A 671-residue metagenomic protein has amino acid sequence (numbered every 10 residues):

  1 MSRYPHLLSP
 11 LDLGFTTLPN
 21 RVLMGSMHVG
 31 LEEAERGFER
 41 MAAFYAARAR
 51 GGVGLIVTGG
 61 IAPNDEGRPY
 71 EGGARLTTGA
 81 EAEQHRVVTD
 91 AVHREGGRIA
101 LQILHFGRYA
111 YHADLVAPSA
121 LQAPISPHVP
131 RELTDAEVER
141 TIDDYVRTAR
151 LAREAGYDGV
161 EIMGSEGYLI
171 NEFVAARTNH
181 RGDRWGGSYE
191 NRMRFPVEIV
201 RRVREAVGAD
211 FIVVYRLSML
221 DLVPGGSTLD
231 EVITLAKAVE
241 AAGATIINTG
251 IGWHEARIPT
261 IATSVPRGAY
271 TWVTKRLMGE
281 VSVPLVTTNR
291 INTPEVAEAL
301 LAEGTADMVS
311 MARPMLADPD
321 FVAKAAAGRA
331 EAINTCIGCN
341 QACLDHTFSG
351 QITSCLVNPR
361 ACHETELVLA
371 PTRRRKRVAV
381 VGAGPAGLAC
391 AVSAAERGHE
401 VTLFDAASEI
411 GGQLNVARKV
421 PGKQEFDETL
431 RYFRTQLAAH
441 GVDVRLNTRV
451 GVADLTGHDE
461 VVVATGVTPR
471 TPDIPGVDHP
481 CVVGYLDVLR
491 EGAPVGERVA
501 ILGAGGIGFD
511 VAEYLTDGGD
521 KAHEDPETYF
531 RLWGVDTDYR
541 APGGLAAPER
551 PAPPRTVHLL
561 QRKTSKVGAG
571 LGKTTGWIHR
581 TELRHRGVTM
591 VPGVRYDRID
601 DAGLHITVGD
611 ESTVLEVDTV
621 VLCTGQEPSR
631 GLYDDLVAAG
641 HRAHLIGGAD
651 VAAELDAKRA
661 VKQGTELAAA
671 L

Functional and structural regions predicted by a protein language model:
M1-V381, P385, C390-E396, E400-V401 (+2 more regions): Flavin-dependent oxidoreductase catalytic cores
S2-L11, G37, R360-E364, G441-T448 (+2 more regions): Short gly/ser/thr-rich secondary-structure transition/capping motifs
I56, I247, V309, V461 (+2 more regions): Receiver (REC) domain switch-region micro-motif
N64, Y215, G250-E255, D405-V420 (+3 more regions): Short connector loops at secondary-structure junctions
G97, D210-F211, V283, H399 (+5 more regions): A structural micro-motif
R257-T263, P284, D307-M308, L414-G422 (+2 more regions): Short beta-alpha connecting loops at secondary-structure transitions that line or flank enzyme active sites
L301, K376-A406, I410, R445-A453 (+6 more regions): Rossmann-like dinucleotide/flavin-binding elements
G412-H458, G568-V594: N-terminal Rossmann-like dinucleotide/flavin-binding domain of flavoprotein oxidoreductases that bind FAD/FMN
